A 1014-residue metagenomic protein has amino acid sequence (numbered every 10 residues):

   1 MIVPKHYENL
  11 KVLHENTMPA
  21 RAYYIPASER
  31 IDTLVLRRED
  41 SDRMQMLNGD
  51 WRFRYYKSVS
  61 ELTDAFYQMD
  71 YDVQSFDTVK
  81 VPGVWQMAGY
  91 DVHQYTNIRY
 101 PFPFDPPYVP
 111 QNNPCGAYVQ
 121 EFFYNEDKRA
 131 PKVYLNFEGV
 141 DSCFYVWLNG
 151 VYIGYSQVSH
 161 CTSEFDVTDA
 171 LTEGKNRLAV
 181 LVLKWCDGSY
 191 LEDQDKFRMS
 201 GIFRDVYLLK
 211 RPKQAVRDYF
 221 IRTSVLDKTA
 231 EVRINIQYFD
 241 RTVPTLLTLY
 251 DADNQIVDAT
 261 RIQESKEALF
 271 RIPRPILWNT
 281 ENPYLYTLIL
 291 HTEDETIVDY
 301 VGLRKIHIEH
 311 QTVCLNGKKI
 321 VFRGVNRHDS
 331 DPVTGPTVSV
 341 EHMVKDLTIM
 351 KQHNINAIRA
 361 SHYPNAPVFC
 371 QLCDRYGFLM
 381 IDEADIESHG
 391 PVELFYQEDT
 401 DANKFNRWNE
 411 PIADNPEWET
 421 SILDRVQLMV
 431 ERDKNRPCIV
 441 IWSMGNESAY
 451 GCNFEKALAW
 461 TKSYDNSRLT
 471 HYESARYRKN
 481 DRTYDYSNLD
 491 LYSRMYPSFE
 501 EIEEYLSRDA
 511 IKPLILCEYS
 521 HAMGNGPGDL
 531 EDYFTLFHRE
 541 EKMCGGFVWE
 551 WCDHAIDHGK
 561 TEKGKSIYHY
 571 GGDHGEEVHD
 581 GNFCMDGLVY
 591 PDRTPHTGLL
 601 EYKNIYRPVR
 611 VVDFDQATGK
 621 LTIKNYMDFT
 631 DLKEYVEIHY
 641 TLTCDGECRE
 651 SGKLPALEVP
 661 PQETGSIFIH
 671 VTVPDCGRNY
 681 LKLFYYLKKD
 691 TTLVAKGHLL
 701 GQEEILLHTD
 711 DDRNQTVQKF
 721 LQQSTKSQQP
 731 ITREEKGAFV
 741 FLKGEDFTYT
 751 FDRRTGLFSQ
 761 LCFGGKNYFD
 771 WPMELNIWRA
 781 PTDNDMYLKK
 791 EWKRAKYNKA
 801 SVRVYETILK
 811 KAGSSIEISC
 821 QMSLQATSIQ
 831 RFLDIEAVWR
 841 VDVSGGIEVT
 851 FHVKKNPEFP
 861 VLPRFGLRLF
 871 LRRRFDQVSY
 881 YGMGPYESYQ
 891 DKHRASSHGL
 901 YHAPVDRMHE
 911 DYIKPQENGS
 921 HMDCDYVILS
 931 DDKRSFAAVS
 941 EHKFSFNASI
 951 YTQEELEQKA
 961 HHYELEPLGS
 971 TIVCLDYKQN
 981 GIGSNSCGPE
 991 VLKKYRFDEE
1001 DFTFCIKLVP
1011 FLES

Functional and structural regions predicted by a protein language model:
M1-E39, T96, V151, Y190 (+3 more regions): Extended substrate-binding grooves/exosites of carbohydrate-active enzymes
I2-P26, I31-R38, I153-G154, R177-K210 (+4 more regions): Glycine/proline-rich low-complexity spacer/linker segments in large multi-domain proteins
V3-M18, R37-R38, R52-Y56, V84-A88 (+7 more regions): Accessory beta-strand-rich segments of carbohydrate-active enzymes
V84-M87, V92, R99-Y108, Q157 (+8 more regions): An acidic-aromatic loop/edge-strand motif
M87-G89, K184, N279, H670-G677 (+2 more regions): Beta-strand/loop-rich accessory regions of lumenal/periplasmic or secreted enzymes, predominantly carbohydrate-active
T172-K175, Q237-E309, N679-Q722, Q729: Extended acidic/polar, glycine-enriched regions that form or flank non-catalytic beta-rich accessory modules
K213-D240, H596-V636, Q722-G737, F851: Surface beta-strand/loop "capping" patches
Q263-P273, G646-C676: Intrinsically disordered, low-complexity Pro/Gly/Ser/Thr-rich segments with frequent PxxP/GP/PP motifs and embedded
